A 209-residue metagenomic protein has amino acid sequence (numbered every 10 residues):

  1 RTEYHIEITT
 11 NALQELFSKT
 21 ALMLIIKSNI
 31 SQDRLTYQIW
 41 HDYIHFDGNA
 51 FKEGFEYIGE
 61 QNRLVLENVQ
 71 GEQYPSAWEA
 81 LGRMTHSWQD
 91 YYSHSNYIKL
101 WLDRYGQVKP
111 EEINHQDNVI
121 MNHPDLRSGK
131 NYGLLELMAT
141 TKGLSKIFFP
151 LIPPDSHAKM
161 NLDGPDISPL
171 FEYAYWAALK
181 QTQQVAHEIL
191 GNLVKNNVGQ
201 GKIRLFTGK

Functional and structural regions predicted by a protein language model:
R1-G82, S87, H94-K209: N-terminal, motif-rich segments that launch catalysis or mediate targeting to/interaction with membranes, typified by
